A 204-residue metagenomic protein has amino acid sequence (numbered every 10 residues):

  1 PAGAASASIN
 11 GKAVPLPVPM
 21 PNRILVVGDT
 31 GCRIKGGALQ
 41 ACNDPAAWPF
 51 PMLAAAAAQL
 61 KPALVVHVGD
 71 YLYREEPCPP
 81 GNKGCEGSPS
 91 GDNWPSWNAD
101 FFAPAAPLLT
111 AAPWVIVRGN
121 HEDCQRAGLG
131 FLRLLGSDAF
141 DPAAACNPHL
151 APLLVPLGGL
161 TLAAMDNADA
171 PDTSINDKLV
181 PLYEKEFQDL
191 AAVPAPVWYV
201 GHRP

Functional and structural regions predicted by a protein language model:
P1-N43, F50, A54-K61, A192-P194: Acidic, histidine-bearing metal-coordination/catalytic regions of metal-dependent phosphoesterases
S8-I9, P79-V197: Extended active-site neighborhood of metal-dependent phosphoesterases/phosphodiesterases
I24-V26, V65-H67, I116-V117, Y199: Residue-level marker for buried hydrophobic side chains located in beta-strands that build the well-ordered beta-sheet
V26-C32, G69-L72, N120-H121, N167-A168 (+1 more regions): Active-site metal-binding loops of divalent metal-dependent hydrolases
G28, P45, K61, V66-G69 (+2 more regions): N-terminal catalytic cores of secreted or lumenal carbohydrate-active enzymes
C32-L39, R74, C124, P171-T173: Short, solvent-exposed loop/turn elements at domain surfaces
Q40-A46, G91-W94: Short, flexible loop segments at the rims of nucleotide/cofactor-binding pockets, characterized by
V68-E75, L190-P204: Short acidic, glycine-rich surface-loop motifs adjacent to enzyme active sites
